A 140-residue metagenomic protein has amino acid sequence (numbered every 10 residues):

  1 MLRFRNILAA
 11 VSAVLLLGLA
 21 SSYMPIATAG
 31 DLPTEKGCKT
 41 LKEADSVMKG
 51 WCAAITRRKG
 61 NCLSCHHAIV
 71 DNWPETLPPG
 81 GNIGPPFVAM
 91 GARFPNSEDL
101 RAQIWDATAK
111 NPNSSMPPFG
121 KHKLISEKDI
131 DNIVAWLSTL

Functional and structural regions predicted by a protein language model:
M1-G37: N-terminal export/targeting leaders of redox proteins
A27-R58: Electrostatic cytochrome c docking/interface patches
V47, R57-K59, K110-N111, L140: Short sequence/structural segments immediately N-terminal
R57-N61, I69, D129: Short pre-active-site segment immediately N-terminal to redox-active cysteine/selenocysteine motifs in thiol-based
L63-W105: Gly/Gly-Pro-rich "capping" loops immediately C-terminal to redox-active cysteine motifs in periplasmic/lumenal
P74, A109-S114: Substrate-binding/catalytic groove segments of enzymes that remodel or degrade extracellular structural polymers
E98, A102-N111, G120-L140: C-terminal capping alpha-helices of c-type cytochrome domains
M116-P118: Methionine-biased hydrophobic packing positions in alpha-helices, especially within tandem helical repeat solenoids
